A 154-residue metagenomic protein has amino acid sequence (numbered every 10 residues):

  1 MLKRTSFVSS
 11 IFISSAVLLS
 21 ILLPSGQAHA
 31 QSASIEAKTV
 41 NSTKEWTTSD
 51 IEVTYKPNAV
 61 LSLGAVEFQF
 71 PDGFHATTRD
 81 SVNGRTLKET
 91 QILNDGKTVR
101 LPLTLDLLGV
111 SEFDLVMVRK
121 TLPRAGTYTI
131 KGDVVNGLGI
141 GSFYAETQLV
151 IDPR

Functional and structural regions predicted by a protein language model:
M1-L2, M117: Intrinsically disordered, low-complexity sequence elements enriched in Ser/Thr/Gly/Pro
L2-S15: Bacterial N-terminal signal peptides that target proteins for export
A16-V17, A28: Cleavable N-terminal signal peptides
L23-R154: Serine/threonine-rich, low-complexity linker/repeat segments that form flexible spacers/stalks
